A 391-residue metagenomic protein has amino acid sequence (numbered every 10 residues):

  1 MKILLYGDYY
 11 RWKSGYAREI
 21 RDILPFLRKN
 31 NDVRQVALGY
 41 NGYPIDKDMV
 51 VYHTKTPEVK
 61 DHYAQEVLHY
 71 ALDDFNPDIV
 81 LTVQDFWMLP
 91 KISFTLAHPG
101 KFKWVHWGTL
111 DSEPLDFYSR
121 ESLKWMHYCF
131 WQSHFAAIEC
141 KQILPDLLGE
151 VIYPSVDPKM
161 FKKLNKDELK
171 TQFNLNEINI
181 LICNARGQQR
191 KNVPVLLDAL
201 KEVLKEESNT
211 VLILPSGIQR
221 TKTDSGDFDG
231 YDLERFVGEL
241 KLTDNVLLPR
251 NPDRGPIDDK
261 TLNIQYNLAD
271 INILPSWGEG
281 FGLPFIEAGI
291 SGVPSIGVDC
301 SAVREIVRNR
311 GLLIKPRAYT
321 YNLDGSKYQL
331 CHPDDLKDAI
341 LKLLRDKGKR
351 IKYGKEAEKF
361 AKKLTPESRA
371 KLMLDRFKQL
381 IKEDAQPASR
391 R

Functional and structural regions predicted by a protein language model:
L4-L5, L175-K191, L197-L200, L212-S216: Conserved donor-binding/catalytic core segment of Leloir-type glycosyltransferases
F135, S155: Carbohydrate-associated surface elements
F161-L175: A short helix/loop element that forms part of the nucleotide-sugar donor recognition site in Leloir-type
G226-I264: Nucleotide-activated donor-binding/catalytic signature segment of Leloir-type glycosyltransferases, i.e., the conserved
W277: Aromatic "clamp/platform" in nucleotide-sugar-dependent glycosyltransferases that forms part of the donor/acceptor
F285, P294-G297, A302-R304, L312: Short hydrophobic beta-strand element within catalytic cores of glycosyltransferases and related nucleotide-activated
R304-K342: Change "using UDP/GDP/dTDP sugars" to "using nucleotide sugars
D335, R345-K378: A charged, aromatic-enriched C-terminal amphipathic alpha-helix characteristic of glycosyltransferases across folds
